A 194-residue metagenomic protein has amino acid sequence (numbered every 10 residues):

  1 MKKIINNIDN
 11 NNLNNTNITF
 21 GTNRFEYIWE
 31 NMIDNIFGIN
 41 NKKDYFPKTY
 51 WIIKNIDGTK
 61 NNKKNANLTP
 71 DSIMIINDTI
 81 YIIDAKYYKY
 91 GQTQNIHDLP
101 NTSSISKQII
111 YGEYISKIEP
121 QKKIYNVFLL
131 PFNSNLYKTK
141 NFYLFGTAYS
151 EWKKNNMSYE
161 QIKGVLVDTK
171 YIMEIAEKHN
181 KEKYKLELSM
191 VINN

Functional and structural regions predicted by a protein language model:
M1-N12, R24: Extended accessory regions or peripheral subdomains of proteins
N12-N194: Catalytic core segments in nucleotide and nucleic-acid processing enzymes
